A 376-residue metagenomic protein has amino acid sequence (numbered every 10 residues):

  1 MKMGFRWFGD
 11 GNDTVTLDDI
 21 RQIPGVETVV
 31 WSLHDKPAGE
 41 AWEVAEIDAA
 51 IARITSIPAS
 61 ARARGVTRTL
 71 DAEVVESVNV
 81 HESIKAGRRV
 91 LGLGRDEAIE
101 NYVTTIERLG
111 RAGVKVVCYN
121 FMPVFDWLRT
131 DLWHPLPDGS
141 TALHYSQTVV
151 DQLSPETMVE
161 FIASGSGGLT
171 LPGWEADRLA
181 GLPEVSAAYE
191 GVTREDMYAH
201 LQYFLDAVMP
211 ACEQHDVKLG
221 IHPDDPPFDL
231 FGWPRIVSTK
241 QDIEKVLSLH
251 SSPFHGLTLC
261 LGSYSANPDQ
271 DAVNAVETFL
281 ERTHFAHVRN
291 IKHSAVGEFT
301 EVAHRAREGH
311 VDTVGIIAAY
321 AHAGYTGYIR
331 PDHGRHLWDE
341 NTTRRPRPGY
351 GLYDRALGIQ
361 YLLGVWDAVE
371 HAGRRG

Functional and structural regions predicted by a protein language model:
M1-G4, G11, D18, G25 (+9 more regions): Histidine-acidic metal/acid-base catalytic patches
W7-F8, W127: Tryptophan-centered motif/residue detector
G9, L33-H34, V78, M122 (+2 more regions): Residue-level "edge-of-site" marker
E27-P37: A short beta-strand-loop structural module common to alpha/beta enzyme folds
D35-A199, Q214, S263: Structural motif corresponding to the early beta-alpha repeats
